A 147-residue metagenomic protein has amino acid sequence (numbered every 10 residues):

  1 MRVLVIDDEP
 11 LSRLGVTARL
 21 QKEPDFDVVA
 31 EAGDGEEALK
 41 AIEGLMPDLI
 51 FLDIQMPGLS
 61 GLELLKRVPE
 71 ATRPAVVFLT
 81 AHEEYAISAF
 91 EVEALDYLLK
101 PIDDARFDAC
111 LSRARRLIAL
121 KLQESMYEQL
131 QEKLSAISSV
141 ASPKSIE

Functional and structural regions predicted by a protein language model:
D7, D53: Active-site residues of response regulator receiver
E9-A30: Two-component/phosphorelay signaling modules centered on CheY-like receiver
E23, F107-A119: Receiver (REC) domain switch/output surface
D34-E37, S60-E63: Acidic catalytic/metal-coordinating carboxylates
M56: Receiver (REC) domain active-site loop signature in two-component systems and cognate sites in sensor histidine kinases
K100: A Lys-centered signature of the CheY-like receiver
R116-E147: Conserved binding/recognition cores within well-folded domains
